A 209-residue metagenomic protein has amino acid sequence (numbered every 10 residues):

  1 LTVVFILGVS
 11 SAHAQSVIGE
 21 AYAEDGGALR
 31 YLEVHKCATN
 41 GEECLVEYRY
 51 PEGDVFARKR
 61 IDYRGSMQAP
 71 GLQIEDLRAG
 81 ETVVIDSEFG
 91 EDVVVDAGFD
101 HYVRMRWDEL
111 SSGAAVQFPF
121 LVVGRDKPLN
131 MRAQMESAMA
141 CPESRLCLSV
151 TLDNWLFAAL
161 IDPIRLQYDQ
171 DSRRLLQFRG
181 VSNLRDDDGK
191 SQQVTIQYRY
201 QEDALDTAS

Functional and structural regions predicted by a protein language model:
L1-G8: Bacterial N-terminal signal peptides
G8-V9, D186: Intrinsically disordered, low-complexity segments
S10-A14: Sec/Tat signal peptide C-region and signal peptidase I cleavage site
Q15-V17, Y22, G26-C44, R49-M67 (+3 more regions): Acidic, serine/threonine-rich low-complexity disordered tracts
V84: Glycan-recognition/cleft segments
E88-R125: Surface-exposed beta-loop interaction hotspot
